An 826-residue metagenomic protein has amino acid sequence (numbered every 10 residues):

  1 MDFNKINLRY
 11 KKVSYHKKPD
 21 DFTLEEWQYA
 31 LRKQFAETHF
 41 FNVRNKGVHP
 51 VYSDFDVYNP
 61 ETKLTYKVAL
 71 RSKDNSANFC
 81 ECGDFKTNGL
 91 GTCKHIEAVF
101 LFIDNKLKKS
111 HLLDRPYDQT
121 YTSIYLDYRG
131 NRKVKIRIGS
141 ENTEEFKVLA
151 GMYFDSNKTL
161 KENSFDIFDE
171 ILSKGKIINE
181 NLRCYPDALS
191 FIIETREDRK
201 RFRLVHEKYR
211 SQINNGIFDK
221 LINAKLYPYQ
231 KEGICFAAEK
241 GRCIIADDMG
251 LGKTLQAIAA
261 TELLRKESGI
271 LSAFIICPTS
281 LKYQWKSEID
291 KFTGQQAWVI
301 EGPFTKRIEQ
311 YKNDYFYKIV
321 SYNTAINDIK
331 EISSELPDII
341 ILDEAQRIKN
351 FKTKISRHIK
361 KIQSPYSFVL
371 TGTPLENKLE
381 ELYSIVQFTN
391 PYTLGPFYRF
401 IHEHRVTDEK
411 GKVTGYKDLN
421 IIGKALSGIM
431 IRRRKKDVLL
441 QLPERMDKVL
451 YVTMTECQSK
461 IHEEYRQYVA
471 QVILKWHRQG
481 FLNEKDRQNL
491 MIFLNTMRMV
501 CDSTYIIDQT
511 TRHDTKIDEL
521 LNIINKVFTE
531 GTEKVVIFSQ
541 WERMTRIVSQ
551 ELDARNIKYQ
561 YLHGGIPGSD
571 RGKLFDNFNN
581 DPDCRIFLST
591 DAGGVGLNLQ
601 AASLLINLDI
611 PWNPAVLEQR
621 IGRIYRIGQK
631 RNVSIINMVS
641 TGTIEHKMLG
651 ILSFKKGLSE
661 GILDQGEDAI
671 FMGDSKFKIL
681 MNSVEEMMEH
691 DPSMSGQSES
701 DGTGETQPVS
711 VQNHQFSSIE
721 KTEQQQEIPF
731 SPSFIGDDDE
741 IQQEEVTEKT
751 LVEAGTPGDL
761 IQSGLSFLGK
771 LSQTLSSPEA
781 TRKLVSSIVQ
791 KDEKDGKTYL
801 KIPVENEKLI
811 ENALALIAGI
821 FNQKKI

Functional and structural regions predicted by a protein language model:
M1-L204, K208, I826: Long, low-complexity, compositionally biased intrinsically disordered regions
E207-A246: Conserved pre-motif I regulatory segment
I244-L251, Q256-S287, Y366, G531: Conserved SF1/SF2 helicase motif Ia
T261, R265-F274, L440-R466, R478-F587 (+6 more regions): Conserved Helicase C-terminal RecA-like lobe
K266, F304-I339, N350-T353: Conserved helix/coil segment N-terminal to the catalytic DExD/H
K266-S272, K286-S287, K291-G294, N313-D314 (+7 more regions): Conserved P-loop NTPase motor "coupling/switch" region that bridges the ATPase
S321, I557-G650, K655: Conserved RecA-like P-loop NTPase helicase motor core
E484-L490, I517, G628-K770, T774: C-terminal accessory region of SF2 helicases/translocases
